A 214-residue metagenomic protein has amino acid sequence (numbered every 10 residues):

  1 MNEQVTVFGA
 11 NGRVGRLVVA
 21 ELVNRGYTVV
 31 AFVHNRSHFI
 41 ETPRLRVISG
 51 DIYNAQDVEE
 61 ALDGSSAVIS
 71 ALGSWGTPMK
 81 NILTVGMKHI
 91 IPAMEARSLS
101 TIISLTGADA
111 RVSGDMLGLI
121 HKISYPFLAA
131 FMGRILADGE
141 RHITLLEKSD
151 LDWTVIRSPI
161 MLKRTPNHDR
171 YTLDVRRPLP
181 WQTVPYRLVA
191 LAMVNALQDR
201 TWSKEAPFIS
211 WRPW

Functional and structural regions predicted by a protein language model:
Q4-R25: N-terminal Rossmann NAD(P)H-binding glycine-rich loop of SDR-like oxidoreductase domains
F32-S37, D51-I52: N-terminal Rossmann-fold cofactor-binding loop
R46-S65: Conserved Rossmann-fold cofactor-binding substructure of NAD(P)-dependent oxidoreductases
L62, S66-I69, I103: N-terminal Rossmann-like NAD(P) cofactor-binding module of classical short-chain dehydrogenase/reductase
W75-I102, R141: NAD(P)-cofactor binding segment of oxidoreductase domains
V85, D138, I156, Q182-V194 (+1 more regions): Substrate-positioning beta->alpha
I143-R164: Conserved beta-loop-beta element that borders a ligand/cofactor-binding pocket
T165-R170, A196-E205: Glycine/proline-rich active-site loop of Rossmann-fold NAD(P)-dependent oxidoreductases
